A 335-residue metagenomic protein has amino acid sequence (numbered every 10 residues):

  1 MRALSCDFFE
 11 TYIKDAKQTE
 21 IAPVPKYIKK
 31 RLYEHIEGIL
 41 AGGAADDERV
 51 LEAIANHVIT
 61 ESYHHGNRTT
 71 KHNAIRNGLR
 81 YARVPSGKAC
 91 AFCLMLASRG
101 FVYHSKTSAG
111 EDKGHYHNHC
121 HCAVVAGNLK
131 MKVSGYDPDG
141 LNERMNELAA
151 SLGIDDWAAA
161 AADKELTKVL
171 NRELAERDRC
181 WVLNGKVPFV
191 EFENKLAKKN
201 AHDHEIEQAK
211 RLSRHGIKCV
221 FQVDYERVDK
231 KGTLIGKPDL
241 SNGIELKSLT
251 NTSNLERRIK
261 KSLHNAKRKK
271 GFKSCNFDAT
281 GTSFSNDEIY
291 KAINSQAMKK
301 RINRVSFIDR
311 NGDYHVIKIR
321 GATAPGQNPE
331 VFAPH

Functional and structural regions predicted by a protein language model:
M1-H117, G127-W181: Domain-core detector
V84-S86, R227-G232: A short beta-turn/loop motif at secondary-structure boundaries
S86, L96, V125, K247 (+1 more regions): Structured loops at beta-to-helix junctions and adjacent beta-edge loops in soluble globular domains
F92-L94, H121-A123, G243-E245: Structured core elements
H115-G127, H315, I319: C-terminal edge-of-domain segments
D178-R227, L249-H335: Metal-dependent nuclease catalytic core centered on acidic motifs
T233-P238: A short, glycine/Asx- and small/polar-enriched loop/turn that sits immediately N-terminal to a beta-strand
L240-T250: Conserved catalytic cores of phosphodiester-cleaving nucleases, focusing on short active-site segments
